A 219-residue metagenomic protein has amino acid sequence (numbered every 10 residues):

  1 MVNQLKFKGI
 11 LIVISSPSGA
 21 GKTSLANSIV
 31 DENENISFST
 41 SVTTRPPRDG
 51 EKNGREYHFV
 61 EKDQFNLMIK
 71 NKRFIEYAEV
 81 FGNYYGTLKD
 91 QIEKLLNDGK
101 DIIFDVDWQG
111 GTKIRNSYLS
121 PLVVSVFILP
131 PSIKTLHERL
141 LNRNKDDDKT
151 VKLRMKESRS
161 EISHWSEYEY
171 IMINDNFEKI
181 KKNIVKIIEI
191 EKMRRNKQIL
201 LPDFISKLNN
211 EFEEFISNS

Functional and structural regions predicted by a protein language model:
M1-L11, E34: Extreme N-terminal, non-catalytic leader segments that precede Walker-type/kinase nucleotide-binding cores
V2-L5, K145-D146, S160-S219: NTP-dependent small-molecule kinase module
G9, L119-V124, S166-Y168: Short glycine-/polar-rich loops that comprise or flank the Walker A/P-loop and associated switch/sensor motifs
S16, G21: Conserved glycine(s) of the Walker
K22, G110-K113, I180-K181: Short, well-ordered alpha-helical microsegments
T23-R73: N-terminal phosphate/diphosphate-binding loop that engages ATP/GTP or pyrophosphate donors across diverse enzyme folds
Q64-R73, T87-N144: ATP-dependent NMP and nucleoside kinases share a basic, alpha-helical "lid"
P121, I133-L136, L141-S163, E178-K179: Ras-like small GTPase catalytic G-domain
